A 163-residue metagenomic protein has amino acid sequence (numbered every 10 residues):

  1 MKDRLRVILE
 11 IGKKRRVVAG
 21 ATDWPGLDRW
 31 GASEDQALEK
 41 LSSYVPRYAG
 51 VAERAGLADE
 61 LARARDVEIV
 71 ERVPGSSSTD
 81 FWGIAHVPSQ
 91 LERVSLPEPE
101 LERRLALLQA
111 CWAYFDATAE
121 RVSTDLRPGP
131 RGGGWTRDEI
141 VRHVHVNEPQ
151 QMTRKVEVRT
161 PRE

Functional and structural regions predicted by a protein language model:
K2-R4, P46-L101: Short, charged, surface-exposed hinge/linker loops at domain edges that act as mobile lids or interdomain connectors
R6-L9, K13-L57, D116, T124-E163: Short, contiguous alpha-helical
F81-E98, L105-L126, V141-Q150: A short mid-domain helix/strand-loop element embedded in enzyme catalytic domains that forms or borders the active-site
